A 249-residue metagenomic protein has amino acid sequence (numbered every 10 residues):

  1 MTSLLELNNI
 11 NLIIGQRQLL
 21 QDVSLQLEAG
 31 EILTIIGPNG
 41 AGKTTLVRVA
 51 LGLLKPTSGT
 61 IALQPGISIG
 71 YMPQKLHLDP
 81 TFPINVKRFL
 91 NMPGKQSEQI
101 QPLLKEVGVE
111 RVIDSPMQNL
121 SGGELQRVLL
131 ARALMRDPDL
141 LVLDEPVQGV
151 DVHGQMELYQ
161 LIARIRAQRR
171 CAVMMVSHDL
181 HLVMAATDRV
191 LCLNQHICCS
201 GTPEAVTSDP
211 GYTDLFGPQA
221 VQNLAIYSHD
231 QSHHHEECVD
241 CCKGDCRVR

Functional and structural regions predicted by a protein language model:
S97-S115: Conserved ABC ATPase "signature" region
P116-L120, E124: Conserved ABC ATPase signature
D137: Conserved catalytic motifs of ABC-family nucleotide-binding domains
L141-E145: Catalytic Walker B motif of ABC-type/P-loop ATPase nucleotide-binding domains
S177-H178: H-loop/switch region of ABC-family ATPase nucleotide-binding domains
V190-T202: H-loop (His-switch) and adjacent beta-strand-loop-beta switch element of ABC-type ATPase nucleotide-binding domains
S208, F216-R249: ABC ATPase nucleotide-binding domains
